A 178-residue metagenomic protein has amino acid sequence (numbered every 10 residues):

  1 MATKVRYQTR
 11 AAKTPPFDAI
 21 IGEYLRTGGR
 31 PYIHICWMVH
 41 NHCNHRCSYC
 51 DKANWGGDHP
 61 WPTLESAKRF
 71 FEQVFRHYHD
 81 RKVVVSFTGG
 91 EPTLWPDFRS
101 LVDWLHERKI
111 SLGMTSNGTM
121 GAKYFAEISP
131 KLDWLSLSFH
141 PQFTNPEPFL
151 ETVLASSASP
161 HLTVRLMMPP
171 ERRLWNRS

Functional and structural regions predicted by a protein language model:
M1-C36, Y78: N-terminal [4Fe-4S]-dependent radical SAM core
A12-T27, C47-K52, L101-L105, I128-S129: Short charge-dense sequence patches
L25-R26, R30, I35, H59 (+4 more regions): Class I S-adenosyl-L-methionine
T27-S66: Canonical Radical SAM [4Fe-4S] cluster-binding loop centered on the CxxxCxxC motif and its immediate flanking residues
V39, G89-G90: Short acidic donor-binding/metal-coordinating loop in glycosyltransferase active sites
N54, G89, F139: Residues that line or immediately flank small-molecule/substrate-binding pockets and catalytic motifs
D58, S86-G89: Conserved short-loop catalytic and cofactor-binding motifs
K68-S86, W95-N176: Radical SAM/AdoMet-radical enzyme domain recognition
